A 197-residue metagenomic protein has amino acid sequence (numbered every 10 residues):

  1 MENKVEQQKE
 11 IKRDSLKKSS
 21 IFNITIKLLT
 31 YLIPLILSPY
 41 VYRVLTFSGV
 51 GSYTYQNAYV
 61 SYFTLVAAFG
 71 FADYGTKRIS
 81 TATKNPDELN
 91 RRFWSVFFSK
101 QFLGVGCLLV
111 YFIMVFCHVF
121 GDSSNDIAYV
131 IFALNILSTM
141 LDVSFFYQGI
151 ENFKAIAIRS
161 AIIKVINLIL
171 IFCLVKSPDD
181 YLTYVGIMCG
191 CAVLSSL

Functional and structural regions predicted by a protein language model:
R13-I36, F63, F97, Q101 (+4 more regions): Hydrophobic faces of transmembrane alpha-helices in multi-pass small-molecule transporters and flippases across diverse
S15-A72, L168: Signature of the first transmembrane helix
K27, Y31, A58-S61, G104 (+3 more regions): Residue-level recognition of pore/gate-forming positions within transmembrane alpha-helices of multi-pass
L45-Q56, A82-W94, V105-L137, S177-V185: Membrane-interface helix-capping segments at transmembrane helix termini in multi-pass transporters
A68-K84: Helix-loop junctions and terminal segments of transmembrane helices in multi-pass membrane transport/translocation
D126, A133, I158-L197: Hydrophobic alpha-helical transmembrane segments
L137-I158: Membrane-interface junctions at transmembrane-helix termini in multi-pass inner-membrane proteins
